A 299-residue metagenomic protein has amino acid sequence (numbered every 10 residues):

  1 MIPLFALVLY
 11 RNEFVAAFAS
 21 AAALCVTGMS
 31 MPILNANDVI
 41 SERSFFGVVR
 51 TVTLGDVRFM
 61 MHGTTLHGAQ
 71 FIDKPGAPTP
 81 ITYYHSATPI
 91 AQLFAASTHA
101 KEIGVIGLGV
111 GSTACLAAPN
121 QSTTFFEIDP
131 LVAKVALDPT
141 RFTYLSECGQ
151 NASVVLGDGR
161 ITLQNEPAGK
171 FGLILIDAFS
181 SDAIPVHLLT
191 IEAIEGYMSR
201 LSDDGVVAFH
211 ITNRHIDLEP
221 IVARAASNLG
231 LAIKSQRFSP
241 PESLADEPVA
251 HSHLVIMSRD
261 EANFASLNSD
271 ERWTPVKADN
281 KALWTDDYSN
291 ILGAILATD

Functional and structural regions predicted by a protein language model:
M1-S153, G159-T162, A183-P185, I216-L254 (+1 more regions): Class I S-adenosylmethionine
I103-G104, I174, V207: Receiver (REC) domain switch-region micro-motif
L108, I211-T212, R259-D260: Structural motif
Q164-L175: A short acidic, Gly/Pro-enriched loop at the edge of an enzyme's catalytic core that lines a small-molecule cofactor
A178-F179: Conserved NAD(P)H cofactor-binding loop of Rossmann-fold oxidoreductase domains
L189-D203: A short glycine-rich, Lys/Arg-flanked "PGG" loop and its adjoining helix->strand segment in the class I
D204-I211: Conserved beta-strand signature within the Rossmann-like core of class I S-adenosyl-L-methionine
